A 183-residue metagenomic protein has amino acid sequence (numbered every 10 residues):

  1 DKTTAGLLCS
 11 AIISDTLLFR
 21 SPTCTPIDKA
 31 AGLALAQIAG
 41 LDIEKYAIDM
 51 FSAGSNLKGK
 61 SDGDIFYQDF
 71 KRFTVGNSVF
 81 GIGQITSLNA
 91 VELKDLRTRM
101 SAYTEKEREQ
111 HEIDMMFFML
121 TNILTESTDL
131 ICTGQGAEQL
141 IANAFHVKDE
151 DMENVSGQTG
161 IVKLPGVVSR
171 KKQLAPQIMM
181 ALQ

Functional and structural regions predicted by a protein language model:
D1-A31, G160, K172: Short alpha-helices
A31-Q183: C-terminal accessory domains and tails appended to enzymatic cores
